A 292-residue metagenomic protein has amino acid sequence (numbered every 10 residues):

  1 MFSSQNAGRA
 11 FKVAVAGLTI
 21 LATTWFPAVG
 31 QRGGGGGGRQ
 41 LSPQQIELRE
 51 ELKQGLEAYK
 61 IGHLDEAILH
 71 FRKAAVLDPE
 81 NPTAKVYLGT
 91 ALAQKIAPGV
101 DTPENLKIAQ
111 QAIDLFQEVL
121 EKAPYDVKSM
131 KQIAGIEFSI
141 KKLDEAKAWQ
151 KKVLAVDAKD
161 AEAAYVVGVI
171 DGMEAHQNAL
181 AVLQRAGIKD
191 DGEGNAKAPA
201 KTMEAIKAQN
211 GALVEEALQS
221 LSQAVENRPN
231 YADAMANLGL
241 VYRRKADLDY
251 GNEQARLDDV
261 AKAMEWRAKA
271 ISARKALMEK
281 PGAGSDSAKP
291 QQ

Functional and structural regions predicted by a protein language model:
G33-E50, Q254: TPR-adjacent "capping" and linker segments in tetratricopeptide-repeat scaffold/adaptor proteins
R39, L92-V119, I170-Q223, R243-S272: Short coil/linker segments at helix-helix boundaries
I46-L77, M203-K207: Alpha-helical segment of the N-proximal tetratricopeptide repeat
R72-A93, Y231-D233: Short, charge-rich amphipathic alpha-helical segments embedded in non-transmembrane helical bundles/solenoids
